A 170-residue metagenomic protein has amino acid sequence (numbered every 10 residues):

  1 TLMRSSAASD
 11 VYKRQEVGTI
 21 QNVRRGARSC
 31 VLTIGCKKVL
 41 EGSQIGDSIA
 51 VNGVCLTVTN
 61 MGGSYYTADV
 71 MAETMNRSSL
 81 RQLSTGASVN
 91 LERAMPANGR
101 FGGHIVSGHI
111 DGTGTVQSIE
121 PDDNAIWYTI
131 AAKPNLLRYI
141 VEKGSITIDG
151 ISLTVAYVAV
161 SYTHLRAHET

Functional and structural regions predicted by a protein language model:
T1-A8, Y12, H164-T170: Single conserved hydrophobic/aromatic residue that forms the stacking wall/gate of nucleotide- or nucleobase-binding
D10-D47, D123: Intrinsically disordered, low-complexity, positively charged segments
K13-R14, I20, V58, I105 (+3 more regions): Conserved hydrophobic positions within beta-strands
T19, R25-G26, G63-S64, T115 (+2 more regions): Short, conserved beta-turn/loop elements at beta-strand boundaries and strand-helix junctions
I34-V39, V70-M75, I130-N135, E142: A structural micro-motif recognizing beta-strand termini and the immediately following turn/loop segments
G46-A50, V54-T59, T67-D69, R138-R166: A structural feature that tracks compact, well-ordered secondary-structure segments with a strong bias toward
T67, A72-T113: Ordered, amphipathic secondary-structure segments that act as subunit-interaction surfaces in large macromolecular
G112-S118, N124-G150: Surface-exposed interaction/gating patches
